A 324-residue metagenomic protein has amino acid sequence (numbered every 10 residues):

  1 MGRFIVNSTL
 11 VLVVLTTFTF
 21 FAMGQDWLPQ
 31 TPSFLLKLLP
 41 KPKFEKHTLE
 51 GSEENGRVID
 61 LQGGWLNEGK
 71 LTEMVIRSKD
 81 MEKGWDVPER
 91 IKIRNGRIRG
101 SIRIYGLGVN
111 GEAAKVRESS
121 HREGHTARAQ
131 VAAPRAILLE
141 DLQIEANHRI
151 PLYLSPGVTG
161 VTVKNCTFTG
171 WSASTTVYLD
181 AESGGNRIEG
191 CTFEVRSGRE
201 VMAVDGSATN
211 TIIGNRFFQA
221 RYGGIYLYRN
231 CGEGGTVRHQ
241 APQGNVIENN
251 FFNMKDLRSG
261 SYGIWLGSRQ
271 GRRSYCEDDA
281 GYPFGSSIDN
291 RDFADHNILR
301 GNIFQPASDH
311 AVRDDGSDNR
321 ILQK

Functional and structural regions predicted by a protein language model:
M1-T9: Bacterial N-terminal signal peptides that target proteins for export
F4, F18-F21, F44: Aromatic (phenylalanine/tyrosine) cluster motif
T9-T19: Bacterial N-terminal signal peptides
M23-K324: Extracellular parallel beta-helix/beta-solenoid repeat domains
